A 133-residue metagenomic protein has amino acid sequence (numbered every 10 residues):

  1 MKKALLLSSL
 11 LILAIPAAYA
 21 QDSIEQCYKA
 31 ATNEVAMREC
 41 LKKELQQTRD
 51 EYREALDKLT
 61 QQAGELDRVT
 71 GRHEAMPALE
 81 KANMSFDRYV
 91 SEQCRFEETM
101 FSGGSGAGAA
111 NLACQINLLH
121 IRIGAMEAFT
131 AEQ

Functional and structural regions predicted by a protein language model:
A4-A14: Sec-dependent N-terminal signal peptides
Y19-Q133: N-terminal alpha-helical modules
